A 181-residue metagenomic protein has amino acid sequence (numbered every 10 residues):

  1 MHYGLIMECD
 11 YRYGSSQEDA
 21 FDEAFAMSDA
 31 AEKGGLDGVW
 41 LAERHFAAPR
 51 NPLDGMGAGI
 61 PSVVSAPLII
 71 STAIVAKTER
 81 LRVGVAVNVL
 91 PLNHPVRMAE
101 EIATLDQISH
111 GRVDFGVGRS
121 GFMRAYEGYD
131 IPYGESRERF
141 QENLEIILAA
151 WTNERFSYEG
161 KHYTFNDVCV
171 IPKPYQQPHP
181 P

Functional and structural regions predicted by a protein language model:
M1-K77, Q177-P180: N-terminal beta1-alpha1-beta2 module of alpha/beta enzyme domains
G4, W40, G84, D114-G116: Structural detector of well-ordered beta-strand residues that form the stable sheet scaffold of enzyme domains
E8, E79-R80, S120-F122: Short connector loops/turns at beta-strand edges and beta->alpha or beta->beta junctions
C9-R12, G55, A86, A125-P132: Short amphipathic alpha-helical segments at helix-loop
E32-K33, S71-R80, I102, D106-V113: Acidic (Asp/Glu)-rich catalytic clusters
H45-F46, N88, R119-S120: Conserved beta-strand edge residues that scaffold enzyme active sites
G84-L92: Conserved strand-turn element in the central/C-terminal portion of the radical SAM core barrel that lines
P91-P181: Internal, glycine-rich beta/alpha segment that forms the wall or movable "lid" of small-molecule/cofactor binding
